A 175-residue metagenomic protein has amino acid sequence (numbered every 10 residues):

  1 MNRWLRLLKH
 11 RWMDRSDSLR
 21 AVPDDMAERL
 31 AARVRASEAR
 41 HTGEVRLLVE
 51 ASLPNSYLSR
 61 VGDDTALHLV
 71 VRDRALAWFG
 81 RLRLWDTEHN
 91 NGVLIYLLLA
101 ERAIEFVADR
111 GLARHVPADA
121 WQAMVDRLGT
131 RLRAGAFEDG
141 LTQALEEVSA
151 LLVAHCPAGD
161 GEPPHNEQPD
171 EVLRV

Functional and structural regions predicted by a protein language model:
N2-H165, D170-V172: Divalent-cation
